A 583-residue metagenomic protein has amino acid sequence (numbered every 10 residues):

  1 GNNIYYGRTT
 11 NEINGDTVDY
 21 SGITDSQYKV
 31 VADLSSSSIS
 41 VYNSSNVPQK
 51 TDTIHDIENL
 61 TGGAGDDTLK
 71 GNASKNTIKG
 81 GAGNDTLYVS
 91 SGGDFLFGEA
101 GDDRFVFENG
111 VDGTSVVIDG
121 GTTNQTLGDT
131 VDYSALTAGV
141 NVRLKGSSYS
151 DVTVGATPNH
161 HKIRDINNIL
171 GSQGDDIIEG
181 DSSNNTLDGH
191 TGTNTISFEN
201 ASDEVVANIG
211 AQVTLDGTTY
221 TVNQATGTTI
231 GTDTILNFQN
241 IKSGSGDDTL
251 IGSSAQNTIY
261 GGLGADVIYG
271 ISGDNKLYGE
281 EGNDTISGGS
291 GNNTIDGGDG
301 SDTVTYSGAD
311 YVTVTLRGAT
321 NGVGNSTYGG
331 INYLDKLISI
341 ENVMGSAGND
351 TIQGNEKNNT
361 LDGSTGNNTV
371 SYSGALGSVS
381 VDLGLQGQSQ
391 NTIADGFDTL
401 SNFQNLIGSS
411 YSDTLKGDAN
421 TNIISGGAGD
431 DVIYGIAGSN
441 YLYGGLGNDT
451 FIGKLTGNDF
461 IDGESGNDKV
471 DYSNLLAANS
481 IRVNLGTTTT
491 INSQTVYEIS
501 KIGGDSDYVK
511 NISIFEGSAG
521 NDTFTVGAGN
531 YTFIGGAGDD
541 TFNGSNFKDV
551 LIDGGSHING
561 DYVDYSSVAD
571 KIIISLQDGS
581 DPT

Functional and structural regions predicted by a protein language model:
G1, Y6-G7, N11, Y20 (+45 more regions): Glycine-centered beta-turn/loop sites at beta-strand termini
N2, G15, D66, K75 (+27 more regions): Consensus positions within tandem repeat domains that build extended binding/scaffold surfaces
Y6, I13-P48, F97, R104 (+8 more regions): GD-rich hexapeptide-repeat beta-solenoids
E12-I13, S26, G63-G65, T123-G128 (+9 more regions): Extracellular acidic loop/turn motifs
D52-N59, N159-N168, G231-N240, L334-N342 (+2 more regions): Signature of short aromatic-glycine-proline-rich micro-motifs recurring in repeat-based ectodomains
K70, T249, T258, T414-K416 (+1 more regions): Short, intrinsically disordered, charge-balanced linker/junction segments flanking boundaries in proteins
